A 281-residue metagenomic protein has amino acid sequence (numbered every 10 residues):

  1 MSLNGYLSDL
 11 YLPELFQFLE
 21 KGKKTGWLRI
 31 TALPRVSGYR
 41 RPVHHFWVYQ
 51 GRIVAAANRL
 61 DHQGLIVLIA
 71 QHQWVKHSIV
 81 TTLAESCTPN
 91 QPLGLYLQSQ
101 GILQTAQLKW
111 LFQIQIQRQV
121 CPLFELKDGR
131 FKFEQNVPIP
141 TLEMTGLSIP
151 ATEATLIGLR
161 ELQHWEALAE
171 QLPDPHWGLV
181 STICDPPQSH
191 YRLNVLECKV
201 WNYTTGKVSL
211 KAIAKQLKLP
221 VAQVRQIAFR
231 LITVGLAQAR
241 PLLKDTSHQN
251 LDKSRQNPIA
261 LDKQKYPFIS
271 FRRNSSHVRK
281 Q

Functional and structural regions predicted by a protein language model:
M1-Q281: Acidic, Ser/Thr/Pro-enriched low-complexity segments and adjacent helix/loop capping patches that create flexible
